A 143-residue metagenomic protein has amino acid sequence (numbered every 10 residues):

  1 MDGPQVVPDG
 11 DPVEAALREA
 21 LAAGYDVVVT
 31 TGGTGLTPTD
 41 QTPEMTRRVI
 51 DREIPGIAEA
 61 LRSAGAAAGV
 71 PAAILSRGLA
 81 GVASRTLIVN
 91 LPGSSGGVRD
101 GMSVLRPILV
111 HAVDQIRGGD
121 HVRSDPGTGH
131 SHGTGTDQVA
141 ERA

Functional and structural regions predicted by a protein language model:
M1-A143: Non-catalytic beta/alpha edge segments that cap or flank active sites
